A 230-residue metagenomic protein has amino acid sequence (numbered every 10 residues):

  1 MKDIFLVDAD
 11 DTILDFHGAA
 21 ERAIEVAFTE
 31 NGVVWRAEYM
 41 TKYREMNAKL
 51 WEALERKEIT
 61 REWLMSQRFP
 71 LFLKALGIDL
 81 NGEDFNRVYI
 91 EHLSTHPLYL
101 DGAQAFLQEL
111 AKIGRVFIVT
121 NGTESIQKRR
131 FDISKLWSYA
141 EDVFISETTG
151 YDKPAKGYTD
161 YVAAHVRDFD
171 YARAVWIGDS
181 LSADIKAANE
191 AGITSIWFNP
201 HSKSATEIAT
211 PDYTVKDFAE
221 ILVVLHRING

Functional and structural regions predicted by a protein language model:
M1-F5, G18, Q108, T123-G230: Asp-based, Mg2+/Mn2+-dependent phosphohydrolase catalytic module
K2-A9, I13-D101: N-terminal helical cap/lid subdomain that shapes the substrate entry/recognition surface in HAD-like hydrolases
T12, R115-F117, N189, T194-S195: Short, conserved structural micro-motifs that define repeat-unit consensus positions and nucleotide-binding loops
E30, A75, E109, I113 (+1 more regions): Alpha-helix C-cap/termination motif
K49, Y99, I113-V116, W137 (+1 more regions): A general structural signal for well-ordered secondary-structure junctions
E55, T120, W176: Short glycine/serine/threonine-biased micro-segments
K74, K112-R115, I193, T210: Short glycine/proline-enriched coil/turn segments at helix->beta-strand junctions
D84-R87, H92-H96, A103-S134, D142-S146: Substrate-recognition element of Asp-dependent hydrolases with the DxDx(T/V) motif
